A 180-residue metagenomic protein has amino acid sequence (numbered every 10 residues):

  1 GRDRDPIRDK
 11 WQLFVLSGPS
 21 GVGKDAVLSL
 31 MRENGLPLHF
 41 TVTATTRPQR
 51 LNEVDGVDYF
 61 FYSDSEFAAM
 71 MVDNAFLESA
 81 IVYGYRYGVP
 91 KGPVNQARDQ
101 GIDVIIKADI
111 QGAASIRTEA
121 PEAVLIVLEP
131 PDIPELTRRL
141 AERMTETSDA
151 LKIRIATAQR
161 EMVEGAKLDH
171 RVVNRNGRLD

Functional and structural regions predicted by a protein language model:
R2-D3, I7, R138, T145-E146 (+1 more regions): NTP-dependent small-molecule kinase module
L13-V15: Short hydrophobic/aromatic beta-strand immediately N-terminal to the Walker A/P-loop
S17-P19: P-loop (Walker A) phosphate-binding loop of NTP-binding proteins
V22: ATP-binding Walker
D25: Walker A/P-loop
R32-T41: Post-Walker A helix-loop "phosphate-sensing" segment adjacent to the P-loop in P-loop NTPases
T43-V104, I110-Q111: ATP-dependent small-molecule kinase phosphotransfer cores that center on conserved nucleotide phosphate-binding segments
V104-D109, E119-E142: Conserved phosphate-donor/acceptor-positioning beta-strand/loop module used by diverse small-molecule
